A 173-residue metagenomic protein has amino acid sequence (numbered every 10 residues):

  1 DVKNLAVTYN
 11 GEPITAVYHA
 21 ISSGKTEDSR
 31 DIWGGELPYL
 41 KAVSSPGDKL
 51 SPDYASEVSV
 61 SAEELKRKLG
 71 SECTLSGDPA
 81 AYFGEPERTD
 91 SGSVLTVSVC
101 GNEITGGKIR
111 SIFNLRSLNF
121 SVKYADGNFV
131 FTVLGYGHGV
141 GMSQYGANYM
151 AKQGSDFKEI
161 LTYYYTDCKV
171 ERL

Functional and structural regions predicted by a protein language model:
D1-L173: Conserved, single-site charged/polar hotspot
